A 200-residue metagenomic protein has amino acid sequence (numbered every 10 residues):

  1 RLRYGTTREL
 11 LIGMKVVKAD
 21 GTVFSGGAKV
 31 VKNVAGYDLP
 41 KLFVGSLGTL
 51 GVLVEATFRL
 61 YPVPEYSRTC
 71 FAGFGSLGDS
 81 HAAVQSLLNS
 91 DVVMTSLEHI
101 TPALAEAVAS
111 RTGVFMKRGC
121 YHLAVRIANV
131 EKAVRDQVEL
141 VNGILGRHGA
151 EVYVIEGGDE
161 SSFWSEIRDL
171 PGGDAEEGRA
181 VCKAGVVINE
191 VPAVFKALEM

Functional and structural regions predicted by a protein language model:
R1-M200: Noncatalytic alpha-helical scaffold of FAD-dependent oxidoreductases
